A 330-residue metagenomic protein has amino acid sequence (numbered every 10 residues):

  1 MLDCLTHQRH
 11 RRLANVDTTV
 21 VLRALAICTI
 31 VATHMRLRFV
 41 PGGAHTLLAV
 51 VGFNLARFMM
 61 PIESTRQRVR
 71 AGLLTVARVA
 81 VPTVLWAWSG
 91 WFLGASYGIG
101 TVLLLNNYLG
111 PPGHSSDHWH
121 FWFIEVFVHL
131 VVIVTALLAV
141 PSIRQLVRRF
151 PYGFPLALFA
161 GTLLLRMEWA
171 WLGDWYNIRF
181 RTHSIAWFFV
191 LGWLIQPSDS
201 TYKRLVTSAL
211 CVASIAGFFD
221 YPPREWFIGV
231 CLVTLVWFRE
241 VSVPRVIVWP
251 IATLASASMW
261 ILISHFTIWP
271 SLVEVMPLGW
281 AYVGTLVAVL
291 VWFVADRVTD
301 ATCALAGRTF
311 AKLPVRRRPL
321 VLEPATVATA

Functional and structural regions predicted by a protein language model:
M1-L163, G173-D174, I178, A257 (+1 more regions): Membrane-cytosol interface segments of multi-pass membrane proteins, especially ER/Golgi lipid-handling enzymes
V16-A26, K203-V212, L262: Short hydrophobic alpha-helical membrane-embedded segments
L25-T33, V134, L158-R166, W187-L191 (+2 more regions): Hydrophobic, membrane-inserted alpha-helices
L37, Y108, I195, T267-I268: Flexible, active-site-proximal loop/turn residues at the rims of small-molecule/cofactor binding pockets and catalytic
V51-N54, V132, A136, A186-L194 (+1 more regions): Specific aromatic-rich, kink-prone transmembrane helix
A87, I185, F189, W193 (+1 more regions): Alpha-helical transmembrane segments of multi-pass integral membrane proteins
A139-I143, P197, V241-P244: Juxtamembrane helix-break-helix junctions at the cytosolic face of small multi-pass alpha-helical membrane proteins
E168-P223: Aromatic-anchored, glycine/proline-accented short structural segments that stabilize local strand-turns or short
